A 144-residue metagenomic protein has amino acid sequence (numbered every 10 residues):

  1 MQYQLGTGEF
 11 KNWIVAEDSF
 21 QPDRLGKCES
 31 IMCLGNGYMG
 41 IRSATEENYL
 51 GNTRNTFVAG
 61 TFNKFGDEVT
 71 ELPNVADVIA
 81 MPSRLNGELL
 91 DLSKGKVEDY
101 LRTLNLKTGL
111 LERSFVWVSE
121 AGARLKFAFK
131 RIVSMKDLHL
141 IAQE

Functional and structural regions predicted by a protein language model:
Q2-E144: Beta-sandwich/jelly-roll carbohydrate-recognition scaffolds of carbohydrate-active enzymes
